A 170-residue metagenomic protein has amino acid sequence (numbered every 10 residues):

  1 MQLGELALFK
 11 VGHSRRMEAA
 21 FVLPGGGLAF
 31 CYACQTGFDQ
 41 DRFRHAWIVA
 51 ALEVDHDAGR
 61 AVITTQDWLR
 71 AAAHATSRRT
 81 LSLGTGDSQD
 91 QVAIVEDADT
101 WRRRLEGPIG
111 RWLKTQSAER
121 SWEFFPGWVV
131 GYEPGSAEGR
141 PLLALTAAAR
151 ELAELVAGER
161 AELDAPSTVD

Functional and structural regions predicted by a protein language model:
M1-D170: Charged, low-complexity intrinsically disordered regions
